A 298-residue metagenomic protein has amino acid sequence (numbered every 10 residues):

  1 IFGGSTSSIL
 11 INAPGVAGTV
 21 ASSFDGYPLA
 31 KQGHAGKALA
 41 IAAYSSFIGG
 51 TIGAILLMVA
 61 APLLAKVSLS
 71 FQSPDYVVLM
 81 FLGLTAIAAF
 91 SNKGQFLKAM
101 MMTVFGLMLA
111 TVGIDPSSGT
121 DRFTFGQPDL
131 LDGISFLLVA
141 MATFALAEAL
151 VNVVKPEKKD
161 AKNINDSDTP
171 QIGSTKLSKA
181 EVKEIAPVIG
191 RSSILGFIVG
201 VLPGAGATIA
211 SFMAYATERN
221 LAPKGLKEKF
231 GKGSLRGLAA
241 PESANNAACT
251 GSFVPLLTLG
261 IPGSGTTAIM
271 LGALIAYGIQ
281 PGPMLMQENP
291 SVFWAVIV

Functional and structural regions predicted by a protein language model:
I1-G3, Y44-L56, L64, L109 (+2 more regions): Membrane-embedded alpha-helical segments of transport systems, primarily multispan ion/solute transporters
I1-N12, I87-K93, S193-P203, F253-L259: Transmembrane alpha-helix interface/packing and boundary motifs in multi-pass membrane proteins, characterized by
I1-S5, I9-L10, E218-A248: Active-site cofactor/substrate anionic-group-binding motifs, chiefly glycine- and Lys/Arg-rich phosphate-binding loops
S7-P28, V59, T103-V104, A207-R219 (+2 more regions): Re-entrant/interfacial helical elements at transmembrane boundaries that shape and gate the permeation pathway
P28-S45, P223-A239, T266-A268: Membrane-interface alpha-helices at helix entry/exit sites of multi-pass transporters
A40-E157, I275-V298: Membrane-embedded alpha-helical modules
T51-L56, S73-F81, K183-S192, A239-C249: Short hydrophobic alpha-helical membrane-embedded segments
P62, K66-L69, D121-S234: Helix-loop-helix hairpins and the membrane-proximal interhelical loops of multi-pass alpha-helical transport proteins
